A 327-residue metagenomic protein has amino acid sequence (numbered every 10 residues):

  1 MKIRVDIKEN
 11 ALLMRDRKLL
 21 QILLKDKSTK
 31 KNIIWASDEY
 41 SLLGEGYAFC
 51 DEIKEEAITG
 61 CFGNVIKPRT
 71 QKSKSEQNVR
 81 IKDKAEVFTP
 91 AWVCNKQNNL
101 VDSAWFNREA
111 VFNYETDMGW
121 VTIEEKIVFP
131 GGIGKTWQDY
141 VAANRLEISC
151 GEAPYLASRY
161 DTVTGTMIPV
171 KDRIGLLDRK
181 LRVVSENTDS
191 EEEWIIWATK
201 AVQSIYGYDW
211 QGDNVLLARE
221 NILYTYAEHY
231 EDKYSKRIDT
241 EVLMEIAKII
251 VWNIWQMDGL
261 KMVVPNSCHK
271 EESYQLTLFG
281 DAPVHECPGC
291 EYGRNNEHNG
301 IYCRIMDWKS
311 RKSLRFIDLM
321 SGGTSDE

Functional and structural regions predicted by a protein language model:
M1, D209, I250, L278 (+1 more regions): Polar low-complexity intrinsically disordered regions
M1-A157, D213, L260: Preference for the N-terminal adenyl/adenosyl cofactor-binding alpha/beta module
I7-L20, K25, L177-E186, E286-E297: Low-complexity, serine/threonine/proline-enriched polar segments
S28-A36, L42, G46-F49, Y274-E327: Long, low-complexity, polar/charged, intrinsically disordered or flexibly structured peripheral segments
W105-M262: Conserved S-adenosyl-L-methionine
C150, C268, C287-C290: Disulfide-bonded cysteines in secreted/extracellular proteins and peptides
M262, N266-T277: Short, surface-exposed amphipathic charged segments that create phosphate/polyanion-binding patches used for binding
